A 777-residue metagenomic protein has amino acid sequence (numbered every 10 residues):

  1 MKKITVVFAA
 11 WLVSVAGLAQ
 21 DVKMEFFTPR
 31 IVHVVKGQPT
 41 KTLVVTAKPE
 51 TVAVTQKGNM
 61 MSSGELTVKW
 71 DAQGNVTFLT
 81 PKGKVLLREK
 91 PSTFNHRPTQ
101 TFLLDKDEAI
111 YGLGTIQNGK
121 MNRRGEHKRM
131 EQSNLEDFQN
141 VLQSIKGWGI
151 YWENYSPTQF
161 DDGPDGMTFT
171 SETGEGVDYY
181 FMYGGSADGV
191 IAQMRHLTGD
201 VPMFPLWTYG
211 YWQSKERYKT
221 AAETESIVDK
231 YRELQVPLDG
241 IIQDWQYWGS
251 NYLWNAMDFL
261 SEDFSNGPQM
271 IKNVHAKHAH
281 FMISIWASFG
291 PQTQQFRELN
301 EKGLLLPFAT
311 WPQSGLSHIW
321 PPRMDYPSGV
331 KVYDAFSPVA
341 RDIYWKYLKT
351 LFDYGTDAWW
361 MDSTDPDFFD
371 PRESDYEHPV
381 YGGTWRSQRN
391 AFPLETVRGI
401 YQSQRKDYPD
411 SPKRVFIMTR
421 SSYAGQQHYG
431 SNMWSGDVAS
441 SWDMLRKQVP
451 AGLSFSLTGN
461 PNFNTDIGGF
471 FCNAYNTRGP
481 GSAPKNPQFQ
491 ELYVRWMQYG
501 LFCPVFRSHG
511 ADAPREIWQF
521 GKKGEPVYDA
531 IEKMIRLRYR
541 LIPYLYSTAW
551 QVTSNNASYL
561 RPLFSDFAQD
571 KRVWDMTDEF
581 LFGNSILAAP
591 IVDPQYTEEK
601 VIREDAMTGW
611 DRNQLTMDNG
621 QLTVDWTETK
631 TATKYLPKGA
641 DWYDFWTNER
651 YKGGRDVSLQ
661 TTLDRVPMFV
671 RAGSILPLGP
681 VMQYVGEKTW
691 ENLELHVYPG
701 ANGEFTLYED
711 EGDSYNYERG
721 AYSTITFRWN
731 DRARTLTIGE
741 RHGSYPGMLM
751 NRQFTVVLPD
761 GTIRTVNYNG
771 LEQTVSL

Functional and structural regions predicted by a protein language model:
M1-I4: Positively charged n-region of N-terminal signal peptides that target proteins for export
S14-V15: N-terminal signal peptide c-region/cleavage motif recognized by signal peptidases
M24, V34, E65, L587-P590 (+1 more regions): Short, well-ordered beta-strand segments enriched in hydrophobic/aromatic residues
E25-S63, F94-Q100: A low-complexity, Ser/Thr/Gly/Pro-enriched, surface-exposed linker/loop concept that marks segments flanking
K57-P205, K215-E216, A221-A222, V228-E233 (+3 more regions): Catalytic and substrate-binding clefts that recognize carbohydrates or anionic sugar/phosphate headgroups
R88, I110, D239-I531, D566-A568 (+1 more regions): Aromatic- and carboxylate-enriched substrate-binding clefts and catalytic-loop regions of carbohydrate-active enzymes
S226-Q246: Catalytic domains of carbohydrate-active enzymes, especially glycoside hydrolases
Q402-D407, V415, S422-M433, F455-T465 (+4 more regions): Catalytic core of carbohydrate-active enzymes
